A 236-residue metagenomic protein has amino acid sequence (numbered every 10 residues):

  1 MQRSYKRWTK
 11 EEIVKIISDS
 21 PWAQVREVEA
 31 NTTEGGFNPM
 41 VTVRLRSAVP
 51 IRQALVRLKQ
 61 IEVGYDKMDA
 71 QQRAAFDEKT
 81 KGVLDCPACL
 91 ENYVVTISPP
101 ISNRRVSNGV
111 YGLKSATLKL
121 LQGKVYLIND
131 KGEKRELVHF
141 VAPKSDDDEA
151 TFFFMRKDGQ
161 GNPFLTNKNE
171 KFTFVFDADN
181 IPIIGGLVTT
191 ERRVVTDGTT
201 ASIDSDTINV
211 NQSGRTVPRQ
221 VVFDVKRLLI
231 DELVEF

Functional and structural regions predicted by a protein language model:
M1-F236: PEST-like low-complexity, intrinsically disordered acidic/proline/serine-rich tracts that flank trafficking/processing
